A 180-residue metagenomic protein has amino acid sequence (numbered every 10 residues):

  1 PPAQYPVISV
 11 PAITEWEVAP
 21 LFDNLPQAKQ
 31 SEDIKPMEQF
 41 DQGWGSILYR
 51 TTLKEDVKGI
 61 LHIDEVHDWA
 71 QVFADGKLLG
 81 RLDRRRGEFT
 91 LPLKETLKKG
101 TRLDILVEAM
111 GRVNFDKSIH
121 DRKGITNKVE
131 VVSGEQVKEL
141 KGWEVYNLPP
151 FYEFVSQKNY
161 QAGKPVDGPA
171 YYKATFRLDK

Functional and structural regions predicted by a protein language model:
P1-M37, L97-L178: An acidic-aromatic loop/edge-strand motif
I13-W16, T51, D75: Extended alpha-helical coiled-coil/bundle linker/stalk regions that scaffold oligomerization and domain organization
E38-S46, L79-R86, Q161-Y171: Extracellular beta-rich ligand/substrate-recognition surface
Y49, E65, L79, D121 (+1 more regions): Non-catalytic terminal accessory/regulatory regions of metabolic enzymes
Y49-T51, G87-L93, Y172-A174: Short strand-edge motifs at loop-to-beta-strand transitions and within beta-strands of extracellular beta-rich domains
K58-F73, F176-K180: Aromatic-lined ligand-binding clefts that engage carbohydrates, nucleic acids, or primary amines
H67, F73-T90: Solvent-exposed beta-strand/loop surfaces of large extracellular or lumenal domains
